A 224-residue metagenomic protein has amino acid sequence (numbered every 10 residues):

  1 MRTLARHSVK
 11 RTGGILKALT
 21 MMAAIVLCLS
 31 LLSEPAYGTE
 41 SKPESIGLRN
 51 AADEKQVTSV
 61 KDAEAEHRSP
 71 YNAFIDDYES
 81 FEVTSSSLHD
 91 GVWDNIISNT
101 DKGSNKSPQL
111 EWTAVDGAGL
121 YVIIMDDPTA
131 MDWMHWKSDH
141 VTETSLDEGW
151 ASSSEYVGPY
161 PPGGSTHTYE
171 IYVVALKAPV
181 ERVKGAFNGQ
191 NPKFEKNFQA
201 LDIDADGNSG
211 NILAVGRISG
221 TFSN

Functional and structural regions predicted by a protein language model:
M1-G14: N-terminal secretory signal peptides that target proteins for export/translocation
T3-A5, T20, A36: Ala/Thr-enriched low-complexity intrinsically disordered regions
R6, C28-L31, T39: Intrinsically disordered, low-complexity segments
K10, L32-P35: Serine/proline-rich low-complexity intrinsically disordered segments, especially terminal tails, linkers
L19-S30: Bacterial N-terminal signal peptides
P35-N224: N-terminus-centered regions that define maturation/targeting leaders and the start of the first functional domain
